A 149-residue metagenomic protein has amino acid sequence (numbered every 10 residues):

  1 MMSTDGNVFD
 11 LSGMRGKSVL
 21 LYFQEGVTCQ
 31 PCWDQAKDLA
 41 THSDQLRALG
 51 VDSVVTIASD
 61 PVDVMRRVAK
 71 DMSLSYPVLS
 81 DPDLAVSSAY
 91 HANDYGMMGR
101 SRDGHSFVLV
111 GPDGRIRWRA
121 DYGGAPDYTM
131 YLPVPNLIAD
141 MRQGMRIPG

Functional and structural regions predicted by a protein language model:
M1-S12: N-terminal "domain-start" segment that seeds a small globular fold
L11-L39, S53: Short active-site neighborhood of thiol/selenol oxidoreductases, capturing the structured segment around
S12, Y90, R119-A120: Short hydrophobic alpha-helix segments
W33-S75: Structural microenvironment flanking redox-active thiols in thiol-disulfide oxidoreductases
R66-G104: Short, internal strand/loop/helix patches that form the active-site neighborhood or redox-interaction surface
S101-G149: Thiol-/selenol-based redox modules, centered on thioredoxin-like and closely related oxidoreductase domains
